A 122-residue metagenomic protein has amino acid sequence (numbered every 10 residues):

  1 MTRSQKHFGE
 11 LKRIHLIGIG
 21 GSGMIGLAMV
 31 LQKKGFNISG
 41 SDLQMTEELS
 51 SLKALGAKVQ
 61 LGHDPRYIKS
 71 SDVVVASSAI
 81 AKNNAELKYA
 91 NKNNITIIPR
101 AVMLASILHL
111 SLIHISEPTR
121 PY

Functional and structural regions predicted by a protein language model:
M1-M103: N-terminal leader/targeting and accessory segments in enzymes
L16, I113-H114: Short glycine-aspartate micro-motif
A105-L110: Phosphate-binding P-loop
H114-Y122: Single conserved hydrophobic/aromatic residue that forms the stacking wall/gate of nucleotide- or nucleobase-binding
